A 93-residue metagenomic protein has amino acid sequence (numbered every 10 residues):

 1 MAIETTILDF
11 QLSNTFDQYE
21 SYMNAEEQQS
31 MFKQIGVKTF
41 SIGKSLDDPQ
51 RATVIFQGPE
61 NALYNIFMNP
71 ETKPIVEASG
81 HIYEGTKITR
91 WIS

Functional and structural regions predicted by a protein language model:
M1-K73, E84-S93: Short S/T/G/P-rich N-terminal loop/turn motif that feeds into the first structured element of a domain
E77-S79: Short, exposed beta-strand-loop hairpins at the edges of beta-sheets in extracellular/periplasmic proteins
